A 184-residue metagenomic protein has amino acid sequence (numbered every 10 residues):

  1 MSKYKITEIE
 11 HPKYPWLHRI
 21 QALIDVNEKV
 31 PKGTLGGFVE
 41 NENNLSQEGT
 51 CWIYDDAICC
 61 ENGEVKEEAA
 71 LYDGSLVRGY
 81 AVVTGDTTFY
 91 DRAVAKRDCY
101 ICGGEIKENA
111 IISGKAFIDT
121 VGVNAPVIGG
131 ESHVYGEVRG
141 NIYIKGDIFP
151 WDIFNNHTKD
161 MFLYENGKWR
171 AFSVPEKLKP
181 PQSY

Functional and structural regions predicted by a protein language model:
M1-T50, D56, Y80, D86 (+8 more regions): Terminal amphipathic alpha-helical/low-complexity segments used for targeting or macromolecular assembly
A57-V138, I142-I144, D152: Extended, compositionally simple hydrophobic/Ser/Thr-rich segments that build repetitive fibrous architectures
